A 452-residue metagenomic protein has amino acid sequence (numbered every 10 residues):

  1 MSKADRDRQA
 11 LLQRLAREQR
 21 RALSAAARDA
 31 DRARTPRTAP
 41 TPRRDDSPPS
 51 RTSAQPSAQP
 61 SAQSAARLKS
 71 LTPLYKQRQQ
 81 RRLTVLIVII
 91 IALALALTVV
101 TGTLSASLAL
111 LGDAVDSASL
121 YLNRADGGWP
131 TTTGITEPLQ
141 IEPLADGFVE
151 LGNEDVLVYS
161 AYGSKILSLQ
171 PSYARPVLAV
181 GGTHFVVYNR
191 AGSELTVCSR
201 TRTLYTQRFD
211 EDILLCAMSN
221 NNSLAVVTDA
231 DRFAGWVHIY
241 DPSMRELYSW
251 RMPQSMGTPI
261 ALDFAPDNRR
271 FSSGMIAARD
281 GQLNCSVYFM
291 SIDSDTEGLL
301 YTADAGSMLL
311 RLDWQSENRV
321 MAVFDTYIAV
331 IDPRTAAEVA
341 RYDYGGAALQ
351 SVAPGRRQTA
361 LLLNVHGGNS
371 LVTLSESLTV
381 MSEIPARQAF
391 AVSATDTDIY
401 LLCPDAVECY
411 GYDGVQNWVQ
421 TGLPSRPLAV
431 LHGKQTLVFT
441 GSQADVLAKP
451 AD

Functional and structural regions predicted by a protein language model:
M1-S64: N-terminal targeting leaders characterized by basic, low-complexity, disordered sequences that direct proteins
S119-T133, G163-Q170, R202-R208, E246-M252 (+4 more regions): A short beta-strand motif characteristic of beta-propeller blades
A125-V156, L169-A179: Beta-strand-rich domains and repeat architectures in extracellular enzymes and scaffolds, especially beta-propellers
G134-Q140, S172-T183, E211-N220, M256-D263 (+4 more regions): Repeated scaffold domains used in trafficking and secretory/extracellular systems, primarily beta-propellers
L139-L151, L178-R190, L195-T196, N221-D231 (+8 more regions): Short beta-strand elements that form the blades of beta-propeller/WD-repeat-like and other beta-sheet-rich scaffold
D155-L157, S193-T196, R232-H238, D280-M290 (+4 more regions): Structural motif
K165-R270, G274: Non-cytosolic head/periplasmic domains of membrane-anchored proteins
F233-V323, Y327-A329: Solenoidal tandem-repeat scaffolds enriched in leucines and small polar residues
